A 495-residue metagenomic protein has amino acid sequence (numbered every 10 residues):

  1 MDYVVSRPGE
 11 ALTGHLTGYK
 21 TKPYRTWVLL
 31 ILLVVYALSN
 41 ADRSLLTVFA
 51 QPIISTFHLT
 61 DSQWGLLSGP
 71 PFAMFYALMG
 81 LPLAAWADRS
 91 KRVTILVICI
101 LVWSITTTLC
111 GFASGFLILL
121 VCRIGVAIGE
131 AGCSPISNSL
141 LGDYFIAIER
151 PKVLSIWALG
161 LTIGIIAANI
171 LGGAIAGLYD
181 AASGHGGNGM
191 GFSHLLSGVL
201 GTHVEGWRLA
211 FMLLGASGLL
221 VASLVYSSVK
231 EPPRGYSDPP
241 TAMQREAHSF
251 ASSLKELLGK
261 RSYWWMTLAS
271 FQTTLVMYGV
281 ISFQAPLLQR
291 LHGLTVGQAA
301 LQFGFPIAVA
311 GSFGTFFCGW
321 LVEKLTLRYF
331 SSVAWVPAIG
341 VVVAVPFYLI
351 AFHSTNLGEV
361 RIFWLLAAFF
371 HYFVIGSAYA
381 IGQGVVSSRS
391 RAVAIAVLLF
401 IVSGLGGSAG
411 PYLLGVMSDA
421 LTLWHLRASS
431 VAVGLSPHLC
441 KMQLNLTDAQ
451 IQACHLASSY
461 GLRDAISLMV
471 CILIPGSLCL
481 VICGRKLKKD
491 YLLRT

Functional and structural regions predicted by a protein language model:
L46-T47, K260-F316, F370-Y379, G406-A420: Extracytoplasmic gate region of multi-pass secondary transporters
F49-L78: Extracellular/periplasmic helix-loop-helix junction of adjacent transmembrane segments in MFS-like secondary
H58, K91, F112-I118, G129 (+2 more regions): Helix-breaking motifs and short loop linkers at transmembrane-helix boundaries and internal kinks in secondary membrane
L67-A85, F305-C318: Central cavity-lining transmembrane alpha-helices of secondary-active solute carriers, predominantly the Major
L78-L117: Conserved MFS/SLC helix-loop-helix module at the cytosolic interface between two early adjacent transmembrane helices
C122-L161: Cytoplasmic helix-loop-helix junction between adjacent transmembrane helices in 12-TM secondary transporters
W157-S227: Helix-loop-helix hairpin linking two adjacent transmembrane segments in secondary transporters
G184-G189, Y226-S252, L492-T495: Flexible cytoplasmic inter-helical loops of multi-pass small-molecule transporters
